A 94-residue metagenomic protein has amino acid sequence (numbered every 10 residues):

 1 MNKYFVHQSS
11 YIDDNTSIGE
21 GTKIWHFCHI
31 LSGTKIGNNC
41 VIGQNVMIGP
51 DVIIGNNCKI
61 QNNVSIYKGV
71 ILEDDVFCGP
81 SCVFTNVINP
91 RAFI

Functional and structural regions predicted by a protein language model:
N2-Q8, D14-T16, K23-I94: Flexible, glycine/small-residue-enriched loop-and-beta-strand segment within the central core of proteins
